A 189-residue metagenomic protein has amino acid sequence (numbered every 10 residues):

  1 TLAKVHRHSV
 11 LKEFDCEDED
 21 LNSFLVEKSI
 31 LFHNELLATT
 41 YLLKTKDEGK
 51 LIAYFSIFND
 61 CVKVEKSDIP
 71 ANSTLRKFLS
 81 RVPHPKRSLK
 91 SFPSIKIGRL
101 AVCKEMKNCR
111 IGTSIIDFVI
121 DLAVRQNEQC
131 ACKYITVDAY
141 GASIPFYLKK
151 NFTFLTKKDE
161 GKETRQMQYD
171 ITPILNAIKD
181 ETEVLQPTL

Functional and structural regions predicted by a protein language model:
T1-E17: Conserved N-terminal entry element of GNAT/NAT acetyltransferase domains
L36-F58, I69-N72: Conserved beta-hairpin
S56-R99: Conserved acyl-donor/pantetheine-binding loop and adjacent beta-alpha core of acyl/acetyltransferases and related
G98-N108: A short, internal acetyl-CoA/4′-phosphopantetheine-binding micro-motif in the GNAT/acyltransferase core
N108-L122: Conserved acetyl-CoA-binding loop-helix of GNAT-fold acetyltransferases
I116, A123-A139: Conserved GNAT acetyl-CoA-binding A-motif
I116, G141-S143, K157-M167: Short glycine/proline-centered loop/turn elements that form peptide/ligand docking sites
C130, V137-K158: Conserved active-site alpha-helix within GNAT-family acetyltransferase domains
